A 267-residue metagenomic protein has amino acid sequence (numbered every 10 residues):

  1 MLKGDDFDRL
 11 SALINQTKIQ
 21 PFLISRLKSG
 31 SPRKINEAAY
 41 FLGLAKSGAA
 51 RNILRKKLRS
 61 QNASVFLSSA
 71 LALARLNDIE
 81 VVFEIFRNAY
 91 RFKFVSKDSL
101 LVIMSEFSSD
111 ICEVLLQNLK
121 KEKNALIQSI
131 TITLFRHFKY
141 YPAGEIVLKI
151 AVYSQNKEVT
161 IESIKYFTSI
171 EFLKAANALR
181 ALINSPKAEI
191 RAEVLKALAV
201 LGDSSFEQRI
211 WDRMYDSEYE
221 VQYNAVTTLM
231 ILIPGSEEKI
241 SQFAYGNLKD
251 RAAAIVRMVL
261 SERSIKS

Functional and structural regions predicted by a protein language model:
G4-I14, N36-A45, L67-D78, R87 (+9 more regions): Structural detector for internal amphipathic alpha-helices that build alpha-solenoid repeat scaffolds
F7, S11-L27, S47-L58, I79-A89 (+6 more regions): Amphipathic alpha-helical scaffolding segments comprising HEAT/armadillo-like alpha-solenoid repeats
F22-I53, N62-S68: Structured extramembrane domains adjacent to transmembrane segments
G30-S31, Q61-V65, F92-S96, K123-N124 (+4 more regions): Short inter-helical turns and helix N-cap capping residues of alpha-solenoid HEAT/ARM repeat scaffolds
R213, V221-Q222: Extended hydrophobic secondary-structure segments
L229, Q242, G246-D250: N-terminal cationic amphipathic segment used for targeting or macromolecule association
